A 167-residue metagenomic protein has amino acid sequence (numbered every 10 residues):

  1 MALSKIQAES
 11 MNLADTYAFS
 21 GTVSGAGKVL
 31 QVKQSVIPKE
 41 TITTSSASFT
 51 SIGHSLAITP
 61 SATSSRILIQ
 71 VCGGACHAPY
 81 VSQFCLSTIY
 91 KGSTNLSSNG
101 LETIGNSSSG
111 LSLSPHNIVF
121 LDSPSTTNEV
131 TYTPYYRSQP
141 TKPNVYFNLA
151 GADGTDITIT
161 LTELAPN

Functional and structural regions predicted by a protein language model:
A2-I42, P166-N167: Glycine-rich, low-complexity segments
S35-V36, T41-T44, S48, T59-E129 (+1 more regions): Terminal beta-strand-rich extracellular "head" domains that mediate receptor/glycan or other ligand binding
H54-L56: Extended, low-complexity regulatory regions
